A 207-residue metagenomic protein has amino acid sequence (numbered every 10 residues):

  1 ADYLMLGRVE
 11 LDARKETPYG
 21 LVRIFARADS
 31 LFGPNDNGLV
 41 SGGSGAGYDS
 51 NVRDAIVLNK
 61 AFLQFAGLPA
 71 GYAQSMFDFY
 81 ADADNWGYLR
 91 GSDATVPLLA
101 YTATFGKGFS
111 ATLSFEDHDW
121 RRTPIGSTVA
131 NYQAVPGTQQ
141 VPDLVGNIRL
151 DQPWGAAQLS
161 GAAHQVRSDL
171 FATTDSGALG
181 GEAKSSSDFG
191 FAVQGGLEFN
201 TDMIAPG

Functional and structural regions predicted by a protein language model:
D2-P124, T138-A156, F199-T201: Outer membrane beta-barrel
Y3, Y48-A55, G87-D93, T128-A130 (+3 more regions): Replace "Gram-negative outer membrane beta-barrel proteins" with "bacterial and organellar outer membrane beta-barrel
S75-D82, P124-V129, A162, L170-L179: Flexible, solvent-exposed coil segments and beta strand-coil junctions, predominantly the extracellular/periplasmic
P153-G207: Detector for outer-membrane/organellar transmembrane beta-barrel domains, recognizing the amphipathic beta-strand
